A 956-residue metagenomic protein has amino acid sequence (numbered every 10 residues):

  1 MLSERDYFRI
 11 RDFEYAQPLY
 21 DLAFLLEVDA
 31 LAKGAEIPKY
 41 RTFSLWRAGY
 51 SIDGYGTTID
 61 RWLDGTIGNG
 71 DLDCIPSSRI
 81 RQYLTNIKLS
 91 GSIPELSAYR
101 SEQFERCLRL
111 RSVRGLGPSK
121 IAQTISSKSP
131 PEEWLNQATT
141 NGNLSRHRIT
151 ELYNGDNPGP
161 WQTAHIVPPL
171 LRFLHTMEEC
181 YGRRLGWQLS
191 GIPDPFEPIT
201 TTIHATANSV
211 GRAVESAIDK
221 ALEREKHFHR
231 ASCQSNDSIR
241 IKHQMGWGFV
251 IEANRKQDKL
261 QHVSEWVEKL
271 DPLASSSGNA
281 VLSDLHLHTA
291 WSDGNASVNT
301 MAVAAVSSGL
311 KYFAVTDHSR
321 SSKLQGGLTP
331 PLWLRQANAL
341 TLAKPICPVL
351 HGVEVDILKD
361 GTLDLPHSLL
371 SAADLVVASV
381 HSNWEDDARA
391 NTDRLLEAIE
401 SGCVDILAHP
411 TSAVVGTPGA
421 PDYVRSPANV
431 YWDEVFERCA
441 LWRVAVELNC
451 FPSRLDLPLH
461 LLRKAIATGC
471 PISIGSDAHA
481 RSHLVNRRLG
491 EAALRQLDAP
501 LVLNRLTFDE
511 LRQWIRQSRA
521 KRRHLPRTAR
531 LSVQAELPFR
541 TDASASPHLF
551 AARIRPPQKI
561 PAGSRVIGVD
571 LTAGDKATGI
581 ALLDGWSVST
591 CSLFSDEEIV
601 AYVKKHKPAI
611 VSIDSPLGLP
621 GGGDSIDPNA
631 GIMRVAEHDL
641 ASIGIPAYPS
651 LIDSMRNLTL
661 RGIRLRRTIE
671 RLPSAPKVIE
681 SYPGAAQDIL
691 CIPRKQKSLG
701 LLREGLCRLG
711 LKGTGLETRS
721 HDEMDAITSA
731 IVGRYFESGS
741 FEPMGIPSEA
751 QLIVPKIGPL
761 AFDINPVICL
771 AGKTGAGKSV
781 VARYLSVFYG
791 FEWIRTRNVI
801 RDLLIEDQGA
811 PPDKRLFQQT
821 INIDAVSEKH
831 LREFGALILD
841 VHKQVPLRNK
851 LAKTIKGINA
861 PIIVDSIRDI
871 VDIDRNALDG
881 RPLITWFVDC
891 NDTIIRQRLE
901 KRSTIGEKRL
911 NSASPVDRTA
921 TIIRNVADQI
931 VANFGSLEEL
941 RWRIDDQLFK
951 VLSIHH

Functional and structural regions predicted by a protein language model:
F8, P198-T289, N295-V315, R320-I346 (+1 more regions): Charged catalytic cores and adjacent phosphate/nucleic-acid-binding surfaces used for phosphate/nucleic-acid chemistry
R9, A23, K39, S44-L189 (+2 more regions): Accessory alpha-helical DNA-binding modules that contact the DNA backbone or grooves
F539-F762: Phosphate- and other anionic-substrate recognition elements at nucleic-acid/protein interfaces
K773: P-loop (Walker A) phosphate-binding loop of NTP-binding proteins
K778: Conserved lysine of the Walker
R795-I862, R868-D872: ATP-dependent small-molecule kinase phosphotransfer cores that center on conserved nucleotide phosphate-binding segments
A852-R902: ATP-dependent NMP and nucleoside kinases share a basic, alpha-helical "lid"
I873-D874, V888-L952: Small-molecule kinase domains that catalyze NTP-dependent phosphoryl transfer to phosphate-bearing small molecules
